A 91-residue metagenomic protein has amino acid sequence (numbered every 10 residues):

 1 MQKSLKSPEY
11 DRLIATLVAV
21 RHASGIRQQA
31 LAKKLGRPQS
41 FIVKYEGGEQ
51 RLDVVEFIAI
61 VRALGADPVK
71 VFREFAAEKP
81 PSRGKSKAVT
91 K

Functional and structural regions predicted by a protein language model:
M1-A23: A short, Lys/Arg-rich alpha-helix, primarily the initiator
Q2, R62, K70-K91: Short, charged recognition helix plus adjacent turn of helix-turn-helix-like nucleic-acid-binding domains
A15-K34, A59, K85-T90: Short basic helix-loop element that most often maps to the first helix and adjoining turn of HTH DNA-binding modules
L17, V43-G47, F72: Anionic, Ser/Thr-rich low-complexity intrinsically disordered regions
Q28, E46, E56: Acidic-residue sensor for enzyme active/binding pockets
L35-L52: Recognition helix of helix-turn-helix/homeodomain-like DNA-binding domains that insert into the DNA major groove
E49-V61: Short, basic-rich loop-to-helix N-cap that marks the start of a DNA-contacting helix
